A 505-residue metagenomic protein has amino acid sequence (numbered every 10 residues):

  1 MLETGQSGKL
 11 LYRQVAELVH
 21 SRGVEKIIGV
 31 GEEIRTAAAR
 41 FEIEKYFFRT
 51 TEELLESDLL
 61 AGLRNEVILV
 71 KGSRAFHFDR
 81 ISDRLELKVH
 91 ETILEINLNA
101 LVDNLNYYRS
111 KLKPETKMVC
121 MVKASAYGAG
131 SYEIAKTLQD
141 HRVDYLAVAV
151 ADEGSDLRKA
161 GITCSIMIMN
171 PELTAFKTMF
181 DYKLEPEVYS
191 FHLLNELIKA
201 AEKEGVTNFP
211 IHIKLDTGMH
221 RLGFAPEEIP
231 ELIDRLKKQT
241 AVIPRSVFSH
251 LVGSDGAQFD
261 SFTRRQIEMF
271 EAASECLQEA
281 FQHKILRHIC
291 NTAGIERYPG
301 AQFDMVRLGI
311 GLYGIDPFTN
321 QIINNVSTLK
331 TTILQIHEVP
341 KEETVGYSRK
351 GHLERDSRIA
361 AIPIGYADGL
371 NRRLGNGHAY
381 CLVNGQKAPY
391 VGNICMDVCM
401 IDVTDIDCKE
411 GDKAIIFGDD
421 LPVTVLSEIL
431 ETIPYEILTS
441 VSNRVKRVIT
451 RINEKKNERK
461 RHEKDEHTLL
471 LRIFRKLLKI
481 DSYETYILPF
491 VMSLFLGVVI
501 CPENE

Functional and structural regions predicted by a protein language model:
M1-D103, S110, Y145, A151: ATP-dependent carboxylate-amine ligase
I27, V70, L157, V247 (+2 more regions): Residue-level signal for inorganic ion chemistry
I93-E95, V102, T116-H288, Q302: Active-site-proximal beta-alpha core segment in soluble small-molecule metabolic enzymes
E95-N97, V102, S110, K117 (+5 more regions): Active-site anion/phosphate-binding pocket segments in diverse small-molecule metabolic enzymes
V498-N504: Short, intrinsically disordered C-terminal tails of secreted or membrane-associated proteins
